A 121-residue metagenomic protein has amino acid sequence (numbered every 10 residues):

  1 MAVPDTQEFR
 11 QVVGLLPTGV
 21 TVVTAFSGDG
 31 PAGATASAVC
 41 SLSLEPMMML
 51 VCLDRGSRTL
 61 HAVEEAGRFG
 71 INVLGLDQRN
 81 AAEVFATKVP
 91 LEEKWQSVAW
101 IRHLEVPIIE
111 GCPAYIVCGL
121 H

Functional and structural regions predicted by a protein language model:
M1-H121: Active-site-proximal mixed secondary-structure blocks
